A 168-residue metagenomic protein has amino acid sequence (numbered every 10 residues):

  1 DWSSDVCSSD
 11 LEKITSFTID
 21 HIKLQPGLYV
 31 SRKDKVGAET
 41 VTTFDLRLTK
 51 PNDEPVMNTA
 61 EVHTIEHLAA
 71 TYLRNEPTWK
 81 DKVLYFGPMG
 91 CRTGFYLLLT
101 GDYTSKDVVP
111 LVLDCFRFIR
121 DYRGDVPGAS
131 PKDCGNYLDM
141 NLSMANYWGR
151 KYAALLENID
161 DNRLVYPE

Functional and structural regions predicted by a protein language model:
D1-S8: Short, small-residue-biased leader/transition segments that mark boundaries at the very start of proteins
S9-A38, T43, R74-G87, R92-F95: Non-catalytic beta-strand/loop surface segments
D20, R47-T49, L98: A structural detector for beta-sheet-dominated domains
V41-R74, Y85-F86: Active/ligand-binding-proximal structured segments within catalytic/core domains that scaffold catalytic residues
E54-P55, P131-C134, Y166: A domain-level signal for the structural core that forms small-molecule/cofactor-binding pockets and catalytic centers
H67-T78, L113-R117: Short, intrinsically disordered, mixed-charge
G87-N158: Active-site-adjacent, His/Asp/Glu-enriched structural segments that form or flank metal-binding and acid/base networks
A154-E168: Histidine-acidic residue clusters that define the catalytic metal-binding segment of zinc metallopeptidase domains
